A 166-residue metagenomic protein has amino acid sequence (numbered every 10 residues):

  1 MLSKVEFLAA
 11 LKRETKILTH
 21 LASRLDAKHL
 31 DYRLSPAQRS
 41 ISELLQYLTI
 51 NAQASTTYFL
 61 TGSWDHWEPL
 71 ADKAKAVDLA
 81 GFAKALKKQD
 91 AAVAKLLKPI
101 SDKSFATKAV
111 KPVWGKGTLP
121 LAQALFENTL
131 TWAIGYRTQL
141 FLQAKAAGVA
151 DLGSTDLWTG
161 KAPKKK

Functional and structural regions predicted by a protein language model:
L8-K12, K16-T19, H29-A71, K111-K166: Short, contiguous alpha-helical
L11, T15, A22, L86 (+1 more regions): Hydrophobic alpha-helical core bundles mediating ligand binding, dimerization, or RNAP-core interactions
K28-H29, K103: Secondary-structure boundary/capping positions in well-ordered alpha/beta enzyme cores
T57, G62-I100: Helix-adjacent hinge/juxtasegments
P99-G115: Acidic catalytic patch
